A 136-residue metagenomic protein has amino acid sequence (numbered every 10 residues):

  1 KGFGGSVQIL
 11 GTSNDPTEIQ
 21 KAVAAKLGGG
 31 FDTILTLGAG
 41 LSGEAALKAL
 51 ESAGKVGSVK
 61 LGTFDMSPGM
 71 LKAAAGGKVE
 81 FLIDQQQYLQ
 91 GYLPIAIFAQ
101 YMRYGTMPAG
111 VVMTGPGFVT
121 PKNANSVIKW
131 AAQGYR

Functional and structural regions predicted by a protein language model:
K1-G2, A22-G29, A49-A53, A73 (+3 more regions): Structured segments of extracytoplasmic/periplasmic soluble domains in secreted or envelope-associated proteins
K1-P16: Short beta-strand elements in bilobed, periplasmic/extracellular small-molecule ligand-binding domains
F3, Q87-R136: Hinge/cleft segment of the Venus flytrap/periplasmic-binding protein
G4-S6, S58, K78-V79, G115: A generic structural signal for alpha->beta connector loops
S6-L10, L61, L82, F118: Conserved beta-strand scaffold positions in the cores of enzyme catalytic domains, especially in NTP/NDP-utilizing
G11-S13, D65, Q86, K122: Residues at the C-termini of beta-strands that transition into short coil/loop
S13-A73: Hydrophobic alpha-helical
G76-Y88: Short beta-strand elements at the ligand-binding edges of bilobed clamshell
